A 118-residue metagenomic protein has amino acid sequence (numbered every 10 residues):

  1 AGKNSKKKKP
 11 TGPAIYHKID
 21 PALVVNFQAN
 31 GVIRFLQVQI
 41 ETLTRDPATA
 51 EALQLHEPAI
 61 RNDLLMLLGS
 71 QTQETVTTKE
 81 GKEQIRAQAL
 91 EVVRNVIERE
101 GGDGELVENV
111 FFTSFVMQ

Functional and structural regions predicted by a protein language model:
A1-Q118: Flexible, low-complexity charged segments
